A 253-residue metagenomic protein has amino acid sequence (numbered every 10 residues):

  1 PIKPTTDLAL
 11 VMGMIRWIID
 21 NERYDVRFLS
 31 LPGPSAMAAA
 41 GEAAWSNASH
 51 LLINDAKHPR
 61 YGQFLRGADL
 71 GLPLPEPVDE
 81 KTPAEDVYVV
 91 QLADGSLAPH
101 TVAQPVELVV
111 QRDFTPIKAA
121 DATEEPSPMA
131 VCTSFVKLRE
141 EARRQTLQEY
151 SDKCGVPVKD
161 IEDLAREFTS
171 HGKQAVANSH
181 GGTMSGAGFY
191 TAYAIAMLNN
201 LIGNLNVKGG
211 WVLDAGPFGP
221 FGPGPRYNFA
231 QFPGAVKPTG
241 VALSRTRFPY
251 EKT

Functional and structural regions predicted by a protein language model:
P1-H171: Long, well-ordered, tryptophan-enriched scaffold segments
P1-I2, I15-I18, T191-I195, Y227-Q231: Short secondary-structure boundary/capping segments
A9-M12, E107, D113-A122, S134-E140 (+2 more regions): Extended redox/cofactor-interaction regions of prokaryotic respiratory oxidoreductases
L10, L74, P99-T101, S185-G188 (+2 more regions): Short helix/loop capping segments that flank catalytic or ligand/cofactor-binding pockets
Y24-L29, D160-I161, A175-V176, N204-D214: Acidic/polar loop patches that form or flank catalytic/metal-binding clefts of enzymes that bind anionic ligands
E149-V156, S179-A187, A215-P220: Conserved short loop/turn motifs at secondary-structure junctions
D160-E162, E167-I195: P-loop NTPase catalytic cores that bind/hydrolyze ATP
